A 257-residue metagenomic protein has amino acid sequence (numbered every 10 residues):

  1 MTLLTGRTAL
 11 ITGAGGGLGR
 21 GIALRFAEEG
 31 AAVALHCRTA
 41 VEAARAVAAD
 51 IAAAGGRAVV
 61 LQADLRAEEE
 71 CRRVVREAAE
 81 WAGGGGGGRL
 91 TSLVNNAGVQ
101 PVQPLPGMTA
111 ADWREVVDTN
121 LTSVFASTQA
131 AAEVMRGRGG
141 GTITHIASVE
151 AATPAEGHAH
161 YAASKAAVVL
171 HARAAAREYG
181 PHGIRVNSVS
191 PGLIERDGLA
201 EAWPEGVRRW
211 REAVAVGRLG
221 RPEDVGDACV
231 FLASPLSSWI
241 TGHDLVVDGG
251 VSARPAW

Functional and structural regions predicted by a protein language model:
T8, G15-G17: Conserved glycine-rich cofactor-binding loop
P104-L105, D112-V117, L199, W210: Substrate-binding pocket helix/loop in short-chain dehydrogenase/reductase
T128, S164, A172: Active-site helix of classical SDR
E133, R177-E178, S238: Alpha-helical segment proximal to the catalytic Tyr-Lys
S148: Residue(s) in the substrate-gating loop at a strand-loop-helix junction that position the organic substrate next
G180, R185, I240-G242: Short, small/polar-rich loop/turn modules that mediate ligand/substrate recognition or access, typified
R218-V247, S252: C-terminal substrate-recognition "lid" of short-chain dehydrogenase/reductases
